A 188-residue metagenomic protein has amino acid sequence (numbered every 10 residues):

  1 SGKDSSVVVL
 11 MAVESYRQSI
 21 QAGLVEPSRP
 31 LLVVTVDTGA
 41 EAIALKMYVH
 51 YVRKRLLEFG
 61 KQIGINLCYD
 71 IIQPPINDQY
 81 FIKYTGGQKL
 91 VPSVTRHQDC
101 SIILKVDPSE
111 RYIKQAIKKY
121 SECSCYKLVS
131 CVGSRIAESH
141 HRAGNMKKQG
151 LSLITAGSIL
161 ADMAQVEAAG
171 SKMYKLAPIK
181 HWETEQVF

Functional and structural regions predicted by a protein language model:
K3-F188: Nucleotide-activated chemistry modules centered on ATP-dependent adenylation/adenylyltransferase
